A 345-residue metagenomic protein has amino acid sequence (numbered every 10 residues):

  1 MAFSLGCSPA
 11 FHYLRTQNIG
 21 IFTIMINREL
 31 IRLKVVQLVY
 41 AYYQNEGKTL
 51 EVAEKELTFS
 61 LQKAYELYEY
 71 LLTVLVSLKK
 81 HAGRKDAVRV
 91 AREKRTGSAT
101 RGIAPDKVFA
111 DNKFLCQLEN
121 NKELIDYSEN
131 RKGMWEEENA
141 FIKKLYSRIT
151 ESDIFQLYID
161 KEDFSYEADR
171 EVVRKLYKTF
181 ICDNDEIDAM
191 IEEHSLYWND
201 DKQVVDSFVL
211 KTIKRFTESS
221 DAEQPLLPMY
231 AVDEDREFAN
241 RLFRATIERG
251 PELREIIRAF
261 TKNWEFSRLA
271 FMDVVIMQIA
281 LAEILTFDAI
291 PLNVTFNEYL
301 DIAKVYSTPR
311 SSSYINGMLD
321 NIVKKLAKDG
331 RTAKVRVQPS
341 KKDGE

Functional and structural regions predicted by a protein language model:
F3, F11-Y13, F22: Aromatic (phenylalanine/tyrosine) cluster motif
Q17-E345: Class I Rossmann-like S-adenosyl-L-methionine
